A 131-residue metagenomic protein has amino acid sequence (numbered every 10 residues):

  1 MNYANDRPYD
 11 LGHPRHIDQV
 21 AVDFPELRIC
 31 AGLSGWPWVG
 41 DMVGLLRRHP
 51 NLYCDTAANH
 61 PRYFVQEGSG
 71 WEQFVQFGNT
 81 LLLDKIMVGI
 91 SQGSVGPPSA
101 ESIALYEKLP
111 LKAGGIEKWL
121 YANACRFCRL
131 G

Functional and structural regions predicted by a protein language model:
M1-M87: Catalytic pocket-lining loop regions of alpha/beta-barrel enzymes, especially the amidohydrolase/enolase/GH5 lineages
A4-R7, I29, G93, I103 (+1 more regions): A general structural-boundary detector
L33, C54, S91, I116 (+1 more regions): Divalent metal-coordination and catalytic microenvironments
W36, S94-V95: Solvent-exposed loop/turn segments at secondary-structure junctions within structured extracellular/periplasmic domains
Q76, L82-K85, G96-G131: Mid-to-C-terminal alpha-helical segments outside catalytic/metal-binding sites
